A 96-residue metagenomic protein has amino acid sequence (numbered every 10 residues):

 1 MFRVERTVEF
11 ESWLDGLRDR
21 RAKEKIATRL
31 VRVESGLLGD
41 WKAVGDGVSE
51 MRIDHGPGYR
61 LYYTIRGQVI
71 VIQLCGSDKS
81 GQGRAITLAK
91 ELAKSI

Functional and structural regions predicted by a protein language model:
R3-V4, S12, R20-K23, A27 (+3 more regions): Enriched for short, Lys/Arg-rich terminal
A43-V44, I65: Generic beta-strand structural signal
G45-E50: Short, hydrophobic/aromatic-rich segments at coil-to-beta transitions
